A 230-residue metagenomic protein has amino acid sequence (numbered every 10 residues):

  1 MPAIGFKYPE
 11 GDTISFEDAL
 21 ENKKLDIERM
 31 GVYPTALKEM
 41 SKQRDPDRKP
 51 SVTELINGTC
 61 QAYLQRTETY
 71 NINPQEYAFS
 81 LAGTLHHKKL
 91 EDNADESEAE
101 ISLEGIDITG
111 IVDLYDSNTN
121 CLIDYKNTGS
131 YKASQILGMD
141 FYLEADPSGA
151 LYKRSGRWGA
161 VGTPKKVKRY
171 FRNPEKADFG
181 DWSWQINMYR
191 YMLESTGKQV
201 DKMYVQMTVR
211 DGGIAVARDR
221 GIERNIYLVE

Functional and structural regions predicted by a protein language model:
M1-L122, N127-P164, E194, R210-R218: Metal-dependent nuclease catalytic cores that hydrolyze phosphodiester bonds in DNA/RNA, characterized by
D107, E175-W182: Short capping loops/turns at secondary-structure boundaries
K166-D178: Surface-exposed cleft-lining segments at the edges of enzyme active sites
W182-E194: An active-site-proximal "capping" alpha-helix that borders the catalytic cofactor pocket
T196-E230: Substrate-binding beta-hairpin/strand module that engages nucleic acids
